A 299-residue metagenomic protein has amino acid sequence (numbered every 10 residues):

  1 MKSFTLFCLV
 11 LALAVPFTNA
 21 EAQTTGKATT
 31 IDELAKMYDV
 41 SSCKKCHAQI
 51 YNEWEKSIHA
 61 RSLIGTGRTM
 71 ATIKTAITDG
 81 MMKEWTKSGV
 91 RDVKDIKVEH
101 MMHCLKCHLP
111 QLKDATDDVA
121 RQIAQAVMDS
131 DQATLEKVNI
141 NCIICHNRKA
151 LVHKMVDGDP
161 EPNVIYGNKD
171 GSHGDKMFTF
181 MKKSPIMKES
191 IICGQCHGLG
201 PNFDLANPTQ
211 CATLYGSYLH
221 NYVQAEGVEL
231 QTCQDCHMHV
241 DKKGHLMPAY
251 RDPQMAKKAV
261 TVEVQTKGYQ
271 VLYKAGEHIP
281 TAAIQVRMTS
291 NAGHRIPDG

Functional and structural regions predicted by a protein language model:
M1-L6: Positively charged n-region of N-terminal signal peptides that target proteins for export
F7-P16: Bacterial N-terminal signal peptides
E21-M187, G194-E226: Sequence context of c-type cytochrome heme-c attachment sites
C104-C107, C193-C196, C236, V262 (+1 more regions): Generic structural hydrophobic/aromatic packing signal, biased to beta-strands
Q224-G299: Catalytic cores of secreted or luminal carbohydrate-active enzymes
